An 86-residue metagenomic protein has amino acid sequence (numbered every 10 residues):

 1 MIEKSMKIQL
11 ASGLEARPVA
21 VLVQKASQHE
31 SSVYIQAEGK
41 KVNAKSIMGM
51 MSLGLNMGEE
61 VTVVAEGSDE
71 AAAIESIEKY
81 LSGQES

Functional and structural regions predicted by a protein language model:
M1-E3, L10, A20, A26 (+2 more regions): Generic alpha-helical hydrophobic packing signal
M1-S5, E60-T62: Intrinsic-disorder/low-complexity, polar/charged segments enriched in Ser/Thr/Lys/Arg/Asp/Glu/Gln
K7-M57: Compact, glycine-rich, soluble single-domain proteins
S52-S86: C-terminal structural segments of small proteins and small subunits
